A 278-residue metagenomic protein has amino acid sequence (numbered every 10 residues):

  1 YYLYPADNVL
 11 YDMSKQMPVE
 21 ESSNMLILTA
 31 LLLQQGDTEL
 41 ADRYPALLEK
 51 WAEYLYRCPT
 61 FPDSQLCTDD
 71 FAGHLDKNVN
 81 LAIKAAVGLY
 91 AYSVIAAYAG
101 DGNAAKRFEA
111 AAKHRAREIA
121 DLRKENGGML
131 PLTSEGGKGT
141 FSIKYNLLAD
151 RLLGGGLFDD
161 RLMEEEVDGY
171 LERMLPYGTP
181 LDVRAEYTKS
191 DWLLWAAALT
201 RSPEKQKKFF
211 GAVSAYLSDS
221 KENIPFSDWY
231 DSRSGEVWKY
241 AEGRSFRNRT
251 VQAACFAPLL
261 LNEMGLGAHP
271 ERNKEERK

Functional and structural regions predicted by a protein language model:
Y1-A6, Y11-V19, N78-A86, K113-G211 (+1 more regions): Extended ligand-binding clefts on enzyme/binding-domain cores
Y1-F61, N78-Y92, A96: Aromatic-rich carbohydrate-recognition surfaces in CAZymes
A6-D7, L66-H74: Short linear capping/connector segments at secondary-structure termini
E20, E39, R43, N103 (+2 more regions): Residues within HEAT/ARM-like alpha-solenoid scaffolds
N24-L40, K84-D101, Y145-D159, W192-K205 (+2 more regions): Well-ordered alpha-helical scaffold segments within catalytic/enzyme domains
E39-L55, Y92, Y98-L122, L157-Y177 (+2 more regions): Extended, well-ordered alpha-helical scaffold segments
L55-R57, F61-S64, D69, N78-A86 (+3 more regions): Membrane translocator/pore-forming domains, dominated by Gram-negative outer-membrane beta-barrels
S134-K138, T179-E186, L193-K278: CBM-like carbohydrate-recognition segments
